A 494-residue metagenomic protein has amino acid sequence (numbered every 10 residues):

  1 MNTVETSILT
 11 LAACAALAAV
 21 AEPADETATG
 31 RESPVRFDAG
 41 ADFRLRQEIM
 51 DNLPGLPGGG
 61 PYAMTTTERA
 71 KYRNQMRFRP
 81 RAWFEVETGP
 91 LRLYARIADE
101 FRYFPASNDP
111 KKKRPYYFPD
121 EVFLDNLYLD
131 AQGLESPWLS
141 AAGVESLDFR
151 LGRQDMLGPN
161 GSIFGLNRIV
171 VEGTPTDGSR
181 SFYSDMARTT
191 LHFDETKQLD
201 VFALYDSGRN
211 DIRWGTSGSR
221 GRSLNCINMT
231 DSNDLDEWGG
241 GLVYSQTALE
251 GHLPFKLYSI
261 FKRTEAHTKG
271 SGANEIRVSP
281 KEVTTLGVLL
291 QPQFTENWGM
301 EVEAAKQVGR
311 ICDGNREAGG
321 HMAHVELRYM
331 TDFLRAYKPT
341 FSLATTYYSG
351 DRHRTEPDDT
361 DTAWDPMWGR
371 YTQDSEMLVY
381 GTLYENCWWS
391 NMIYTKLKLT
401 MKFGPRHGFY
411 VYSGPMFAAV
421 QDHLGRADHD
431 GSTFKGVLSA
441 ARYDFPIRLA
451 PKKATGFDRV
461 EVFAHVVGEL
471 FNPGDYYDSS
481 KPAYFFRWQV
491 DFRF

Functional and structural regions predicted by a protein language model:
M1-R73, R79-R92, Y337-F341: N-terminal periplasmic/intermembrane-space "pro-region" immediately following the signal or transit peptide
P23-R36, G59, Q132-F149, R168-P357 (+7 more regions): Signature for the C-terminal beta-barrel architecture of outer-membrane proteins
G58-F78, E85-L147, F164-G173, L224-C226 (+3 more regions): Surface-exposed loop and membrane-interface regions of Gram-negative outer-membrane beta-barrel proteins
Y94-A106, D148-M156, G161-S162, K197-F202 (+1 more regions): Substrate-binding cleft and catalytic face of glycoside hydrolase catalytic domains, especially the flexible beta-alpha
D155-N167, T345-W368: Surface-exposed extracellular loop regions of Gram-negative outer-membrane beta-barrel proteins, predominantly
R354-N391: Flexible glycine-rich, low-complexity coil/linker segments exposed to the extracellular/periplasmic environment
S439-A464: C-terminal structured "cap/appendage" subdomains that terminate the fold
F445-I447, P482-F494: Outer-membrane beta-barrel "beta-signal"
